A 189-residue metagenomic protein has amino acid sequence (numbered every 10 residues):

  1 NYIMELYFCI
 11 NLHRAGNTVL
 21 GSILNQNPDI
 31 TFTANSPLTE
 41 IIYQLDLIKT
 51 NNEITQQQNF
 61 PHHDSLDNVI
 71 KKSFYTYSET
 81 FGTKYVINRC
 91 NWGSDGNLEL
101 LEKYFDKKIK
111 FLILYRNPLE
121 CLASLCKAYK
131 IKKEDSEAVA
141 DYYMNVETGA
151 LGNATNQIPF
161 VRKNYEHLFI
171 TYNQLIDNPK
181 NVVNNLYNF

Functional and structural regions predicted by a protein language model:
N1-S73, T80: PAPS-dependent sulfotransferase catalytic core
T76-E79, K103-Y104: A general structural signal for short secondary-structure junctions and capping/turn motifs
K84-Y85, C90-F189: PAPS-dependent sulfotransferase catalytic domain
